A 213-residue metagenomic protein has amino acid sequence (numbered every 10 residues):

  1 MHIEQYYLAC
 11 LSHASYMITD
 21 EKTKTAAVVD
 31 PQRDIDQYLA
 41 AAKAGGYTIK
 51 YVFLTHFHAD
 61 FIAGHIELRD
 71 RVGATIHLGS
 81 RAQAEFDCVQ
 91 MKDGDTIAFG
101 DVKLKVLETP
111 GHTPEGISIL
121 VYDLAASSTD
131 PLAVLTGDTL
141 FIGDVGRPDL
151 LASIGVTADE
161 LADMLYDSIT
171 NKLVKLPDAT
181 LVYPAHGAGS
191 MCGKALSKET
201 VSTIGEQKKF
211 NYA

Functional and structural regions predicted by a protein language model:
M1-H2, I76-L78, G100-V102: Short Pro/Gly-enriched beta-strand edge/turn motifs at strand-loop
M1-T48, I119-V121, A126-G137, I142-G143: Conserved beta-strand hairpin/beta-sheet module of binuclear metal-dependent hydrolase folds, prominently
I18, D30, H56, L68 (+6 more regions): Divalent metal-coordination and catalytic microenvironments
K24, K103, T113-A213: Metallo-beta-lactamase
V29, I49-H58, I76-R81, E108-G111 (+3 more regions): Active-site neighborhood of phospho(di)ester-bond hydrolases with catalytic His/Asp-centered motifs
R33-H77: Active-site metal-binding motif and surrounding structural segment of the metallo-beta-lactamase
R69-G73, D93-T96, E199-V201: Short, hinge-like loop/turn segments at secondary-structure boundaries
A84-D93, I97-F99, K103-V106, P110-G116: Hydrophobic, well-structured modules enriched for small/aliphatic residues and gly/pro motifs, marking either
